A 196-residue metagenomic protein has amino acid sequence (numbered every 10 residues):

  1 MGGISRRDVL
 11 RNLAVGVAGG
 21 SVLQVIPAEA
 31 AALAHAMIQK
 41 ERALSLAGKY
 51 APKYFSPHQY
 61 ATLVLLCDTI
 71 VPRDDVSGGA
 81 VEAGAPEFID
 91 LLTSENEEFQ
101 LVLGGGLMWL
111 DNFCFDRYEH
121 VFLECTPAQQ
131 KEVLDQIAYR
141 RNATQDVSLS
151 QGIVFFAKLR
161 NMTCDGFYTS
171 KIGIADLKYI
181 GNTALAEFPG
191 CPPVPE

Functional and structural regions predicted by a protein language model:
M1-V17: N-terminal secretory signal peptides and thylakoid transit peptides that target proteins across membranes
G2, A47, H58-D68, V76-S77 (+1 more regions): Mature-region segments of soluble proteins
G3, D8, Q24-L65: C-terminal segment of N-terminal export signals and the immediately downstream linker at the start of the mature
A14, A18, V22-P27: Hydrophobic, helix-length membrane anchors
A14, C67-V71: Short amphipathic alpha-helical segments enriched in leucine
G16-V17, R73, G166: Generic hydrophobic alpha-helical segments
A18-G19, A31, Y139: Residue-level marker of structural boundaries
L23-Q24, A32, T144, G173: Short, polar/charged, Gly/Pro-enriched helix-capping and turn/loop motifs at alpha-helix termini and inter-helix linkers
